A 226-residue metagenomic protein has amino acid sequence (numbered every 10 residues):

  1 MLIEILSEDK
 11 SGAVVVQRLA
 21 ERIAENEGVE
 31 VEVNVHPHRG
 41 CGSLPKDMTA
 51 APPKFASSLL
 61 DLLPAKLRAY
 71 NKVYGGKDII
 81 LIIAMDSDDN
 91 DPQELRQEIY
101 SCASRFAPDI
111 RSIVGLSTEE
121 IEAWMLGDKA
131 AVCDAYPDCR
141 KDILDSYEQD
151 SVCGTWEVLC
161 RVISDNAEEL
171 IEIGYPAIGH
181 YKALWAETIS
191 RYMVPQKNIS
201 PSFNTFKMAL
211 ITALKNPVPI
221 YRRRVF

Functional and structural regions predicted by a protein language model:
L2, A13-F226: C-terminal accessory helical subdomains adjacent to catalytic cores in phosphodiester- and nucleotide-handling enzymes
I5: Conserved SAM-binding loop
E8-D9: Helix N-cap/beta->alpha junction signal
